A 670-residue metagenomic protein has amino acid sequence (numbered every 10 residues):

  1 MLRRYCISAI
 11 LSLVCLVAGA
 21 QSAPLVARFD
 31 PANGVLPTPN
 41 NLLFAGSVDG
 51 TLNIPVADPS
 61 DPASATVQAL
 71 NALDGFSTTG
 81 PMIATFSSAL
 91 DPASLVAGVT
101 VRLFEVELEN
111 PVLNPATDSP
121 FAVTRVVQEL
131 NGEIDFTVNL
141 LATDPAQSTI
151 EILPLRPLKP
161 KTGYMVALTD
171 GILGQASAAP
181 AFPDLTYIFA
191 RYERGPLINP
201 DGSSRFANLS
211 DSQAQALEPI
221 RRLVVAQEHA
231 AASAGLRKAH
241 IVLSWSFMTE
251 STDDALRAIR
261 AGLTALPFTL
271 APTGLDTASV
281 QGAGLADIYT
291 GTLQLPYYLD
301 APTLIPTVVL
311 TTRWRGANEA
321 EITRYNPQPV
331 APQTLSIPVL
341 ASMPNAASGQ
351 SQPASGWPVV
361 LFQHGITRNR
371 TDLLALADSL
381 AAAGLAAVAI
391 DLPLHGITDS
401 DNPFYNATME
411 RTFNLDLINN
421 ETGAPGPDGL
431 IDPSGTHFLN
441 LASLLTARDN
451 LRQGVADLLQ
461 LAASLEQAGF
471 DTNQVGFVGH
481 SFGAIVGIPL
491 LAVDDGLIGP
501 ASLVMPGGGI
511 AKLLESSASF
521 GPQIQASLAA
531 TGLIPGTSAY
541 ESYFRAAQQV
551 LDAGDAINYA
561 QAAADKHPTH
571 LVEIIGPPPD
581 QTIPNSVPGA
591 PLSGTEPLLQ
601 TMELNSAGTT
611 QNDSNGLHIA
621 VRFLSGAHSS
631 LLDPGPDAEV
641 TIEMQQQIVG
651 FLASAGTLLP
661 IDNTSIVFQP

Functional and structural regions predicted by a protein language model:
S8-V17: Bacterial N-terminal signal peptides
Q21-I305: Acidic, low-complexity Ser/Thr/Gly/Pro-rich repeat segments typical of extracellular/periplasmic and surface-exposed
T303-A331, L335-S336, Q352-W357, L361-L459: Cap/lid segment of the alpha/beta-hydrolase catalytic domain
A341, S351, L444-L445, A456-N473: Conserved acidic catalytic loop of the alpha/beta-hydrolase fold
V478-G479, A484-D495: Short glycine-enriched nucleophile-adjacent loop and the immediately C-terminal alpha-helix near the catalytic center
S502-V504: A short, hydrophobic beta-strand element of the alpha/beta-hydrolase
P506-I642: The feature captures the conserved acid-bearing segment of alpha/beta-hydrolase catalytic domains
L632-P670: Catalytic active-site module of serine/aspartate enzymes centered on a nucleophile-bearing elbow/loop
